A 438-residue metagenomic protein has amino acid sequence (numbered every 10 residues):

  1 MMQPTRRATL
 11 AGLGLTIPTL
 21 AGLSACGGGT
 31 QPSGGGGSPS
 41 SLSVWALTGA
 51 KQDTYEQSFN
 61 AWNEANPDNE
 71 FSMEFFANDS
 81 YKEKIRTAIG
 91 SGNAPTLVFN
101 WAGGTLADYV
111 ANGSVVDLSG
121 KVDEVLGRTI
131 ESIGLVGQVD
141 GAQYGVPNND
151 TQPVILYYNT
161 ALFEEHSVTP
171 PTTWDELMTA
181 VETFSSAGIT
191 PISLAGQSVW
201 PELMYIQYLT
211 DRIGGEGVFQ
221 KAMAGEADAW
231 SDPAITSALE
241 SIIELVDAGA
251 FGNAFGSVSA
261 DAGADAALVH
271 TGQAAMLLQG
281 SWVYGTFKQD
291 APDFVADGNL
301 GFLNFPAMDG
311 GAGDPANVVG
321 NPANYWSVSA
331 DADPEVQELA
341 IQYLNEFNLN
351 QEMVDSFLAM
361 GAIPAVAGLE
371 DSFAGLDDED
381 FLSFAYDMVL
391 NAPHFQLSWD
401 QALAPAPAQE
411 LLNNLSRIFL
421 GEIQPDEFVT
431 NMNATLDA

Functional and structural regions predicted by a protein language model:
M2-A107, E335, E427, A434-A438: Conserved N-terminal structural module of periplasmic/extracytoplasmic solute-binding proteins
E64, A248-F251, A291-M360: Extracytoplasmic/periplasmic substrate-recognition and gating elements
F75-K84, G103-G104, W174-M178, F255-A267: Short helix-initiation/N-cap motifs at beta->coil->alpha
G103-V154, M178, Y205: Hinge/lid segment of periplasmic solute-binding proteins
D117-E131, G196, I213-S237, A291-V295 (+3 more regions): Short, solvent-exposed loop/beta-turn-alpha elements that line the ligand-binding surface or hinge of extracytoplasmic
Q138, P147, M223, M360-E370 (+1 more regions): C-terminal capping/gating helix-and-loop segments adjacent to ligand/active sites or protein-protein/ligand interfaces
Y144-P147, V154, M178-D228: Extracytoplasmic/periplasmic solute-binding protein
A224-G256: Glycine-centered hinge/linker elements that transmit conformational signals in sensory and ligand-binding systems
